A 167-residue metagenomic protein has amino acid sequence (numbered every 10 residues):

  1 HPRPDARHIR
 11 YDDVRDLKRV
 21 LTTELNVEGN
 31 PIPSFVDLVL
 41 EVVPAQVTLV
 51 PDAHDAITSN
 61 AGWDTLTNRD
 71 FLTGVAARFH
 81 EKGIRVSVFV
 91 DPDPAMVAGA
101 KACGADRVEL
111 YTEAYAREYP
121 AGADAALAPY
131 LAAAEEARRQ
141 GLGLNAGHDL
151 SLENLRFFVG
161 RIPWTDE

Functional and structural regions predicted by a protein language model:
P2-K18, L49-D64, T112-D124: Glycine-rich, proline-tolerant flexible connector loops at the mouths of alpha/beta enzymes
R7-P33, T65-S87, A123-A146: Alpha-helix-loop-beta-strand connector modules within alpha/beta enzyme cores
R10-E24, G99-E109, F157-E167: Short, electropositive alpha-helical surface patch
T22, N30-I32, P44, V50-H54 (+2 more regions): Beta-hairpin (beta-strand-turn-beta-strand) motif
T23-V27, V47-L49, V86-V88, V108-L110 (+2 more regions): Hydrophobic faces of well-ordered beta-strands that scaffold small-molecule active sites in alpha/beta enzyme cores
P33-V42, P92-C103, A146, L150-T165: Catalytic cores of alpha/beta
V47-D106: Hydrophobic, well-structured mid-protein blocks that either form specific transmembrane helices
R85-Q140: Histidine/lysine/aspartate-rich catalytic loop segments that bind and position anionic ligands
